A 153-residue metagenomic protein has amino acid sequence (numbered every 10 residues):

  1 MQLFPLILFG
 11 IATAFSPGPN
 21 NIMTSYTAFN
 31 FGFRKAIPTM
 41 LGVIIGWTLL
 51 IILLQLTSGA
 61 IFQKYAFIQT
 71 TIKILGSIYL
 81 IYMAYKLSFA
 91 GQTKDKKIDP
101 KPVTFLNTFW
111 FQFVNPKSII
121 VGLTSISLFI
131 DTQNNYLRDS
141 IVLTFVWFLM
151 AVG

Functional and structural regions predicted by a protein language model:
Q2-T70, T124-L143: Juxtamembrane transmembrane-helix termini in multi-pass membrane transport proteins
T13, F111, M150-A151: Hydrophobic transmembrane alpha-helices of secondary-active solute transporters
T48-Q55, I78, Y85-S88, I120 (+1 more regions): Membrane-embedded alpha-helical segments of multi-pass transporters/permeases
Q63-Q92, W147-A151: Selective transmembrane alpha-helices of multi-pass membrane proteins
F89-V103: Flexible cytoplasmic inter-helical loops of multi-pass small-molecule transporters
F105-F113: A short amphipathic helical element positioned immediately N-terminal to and/or at the very start of a transmembrane
Q112-G122: Selected transmembrane alpha-helices and immediately adjacent juxtamembrane segments of polytopic inner-membrane
